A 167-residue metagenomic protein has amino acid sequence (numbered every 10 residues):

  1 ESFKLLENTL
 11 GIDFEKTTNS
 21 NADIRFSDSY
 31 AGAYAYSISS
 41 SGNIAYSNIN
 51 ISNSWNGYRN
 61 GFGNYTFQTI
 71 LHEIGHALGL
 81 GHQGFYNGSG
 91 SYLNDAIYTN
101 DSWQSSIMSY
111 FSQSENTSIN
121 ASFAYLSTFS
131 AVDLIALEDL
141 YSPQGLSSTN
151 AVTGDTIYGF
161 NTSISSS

Functional and structural regions predicted by a protein language model:
E1-S167: RTX-like calcium-binding, glycine/aspartate-rich low-complexity repeat tracts
